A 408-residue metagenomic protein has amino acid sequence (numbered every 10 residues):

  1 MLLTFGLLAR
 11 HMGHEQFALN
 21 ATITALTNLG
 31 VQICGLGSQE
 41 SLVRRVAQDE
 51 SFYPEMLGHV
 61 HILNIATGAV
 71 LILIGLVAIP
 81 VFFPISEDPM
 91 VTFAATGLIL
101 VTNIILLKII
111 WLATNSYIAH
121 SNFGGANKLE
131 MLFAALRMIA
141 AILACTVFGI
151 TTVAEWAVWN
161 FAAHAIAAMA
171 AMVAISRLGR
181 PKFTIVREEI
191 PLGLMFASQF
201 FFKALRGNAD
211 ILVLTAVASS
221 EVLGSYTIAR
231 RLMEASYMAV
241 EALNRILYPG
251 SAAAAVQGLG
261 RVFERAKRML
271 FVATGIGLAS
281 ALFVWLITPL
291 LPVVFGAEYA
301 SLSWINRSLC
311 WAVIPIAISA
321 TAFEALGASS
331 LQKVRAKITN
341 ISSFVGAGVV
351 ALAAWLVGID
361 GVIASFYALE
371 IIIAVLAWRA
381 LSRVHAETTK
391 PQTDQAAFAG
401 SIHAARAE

Functional and structural regions predicted by a protein language model:
M1-Q39, L194-E221, A347-A351, F366 (+2 more regions): Signature of the first transmembrane helix
F5, C34-S51, A119, A229 (+2 more regions): Helix-loop junctions and terminal segments of transmembrane helices in multi-pass membrane transport/translocation
E15, V81-I99, L286-I314: Interfacial segments at transmembrane-helix termini and the short loops linking adjacent helices
T22, A94-L98, N127-R177, F344-V345 (+1 more regions): Hydrophobic alpha-helical transmembrane segments
I23, N28, Q32-P80, V91 (+4 more regions): Membrane-water interface segments that mark the loop-to-transmembrane alpha-helix transition
R45, I104-E130, W311-I341: Membrane-interface junctions at transmembrane-helix termini in multi-pass inner-membrane proteins
H61, I65, G97-V101, G124-M131 (+10 more regions): Hydrophobic faces of transmembrane alpha-helices in multi-pass small-molecule transporters and flippases across diverse
G124, G149-N160, I166-G207, I246 (+2 more regions): Interhelical loop/hinge segments that connect adjacent transmembrane helices in multipass membrane
